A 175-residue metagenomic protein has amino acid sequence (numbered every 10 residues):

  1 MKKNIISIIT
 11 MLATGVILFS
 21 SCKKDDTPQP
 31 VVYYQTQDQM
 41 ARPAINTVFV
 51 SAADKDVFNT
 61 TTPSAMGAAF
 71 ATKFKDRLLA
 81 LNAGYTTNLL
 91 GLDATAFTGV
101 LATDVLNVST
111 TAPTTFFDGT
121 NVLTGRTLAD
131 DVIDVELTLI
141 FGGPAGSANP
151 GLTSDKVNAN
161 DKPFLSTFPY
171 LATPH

Functional and structural regions predicted by a protein language model:
M1-I9: Bacterial N-terminal signal peptides that target proteins for export
I9-T10, G84: Enrichment for repetitive, rod-forming helical segments
L12-V16: Alpha-helical transmembrane segments
I17-S21: C-terminal motif of bacterial Sec signal peptides marking the signal peptidase cleavage site
D25-H175: Surface-exposed extracytoplasmic segments
